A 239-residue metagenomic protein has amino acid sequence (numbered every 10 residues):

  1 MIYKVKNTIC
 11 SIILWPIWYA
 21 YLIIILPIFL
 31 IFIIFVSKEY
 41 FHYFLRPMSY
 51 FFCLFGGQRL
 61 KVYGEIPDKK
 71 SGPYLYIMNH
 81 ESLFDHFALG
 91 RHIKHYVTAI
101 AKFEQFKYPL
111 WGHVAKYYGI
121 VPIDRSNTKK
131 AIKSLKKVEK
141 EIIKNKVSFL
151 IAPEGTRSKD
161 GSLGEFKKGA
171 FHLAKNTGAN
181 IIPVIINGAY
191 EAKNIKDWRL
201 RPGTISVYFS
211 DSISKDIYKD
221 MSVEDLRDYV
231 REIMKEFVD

Functional and structural regions predicted by a protein language model:
M1-K4, T8, I123, K130 (+1 more regions): Juxtamembrane loop-helix boundary motifs flanking transmembrane segments in multi-pass membrane proteins
M1-K61, H113-V114: A transmembrane-helix-recognition feature enriched in membrane-embedded lipid enzymes and envelope glyco-/phospholipid
V5, I132-D239: Non-catalytic C-terminal accessory region of glycerolipid acyltransferases and related lyso-lipid remodeling enzymes
L26-F35, Y40-Y43, L54-G56, D68-T128: Catalytic core of membrane glycerolipid acyltransferases/transacylases, capturing the structured, soluble-facing
Y50, F87, F171-H172: Active-site phosphate/pyrophosphate- and oxyanion-stabilizing loops and adjacent acidic/basic residues in soluble
V62, Y76, A99-I100, V207-F209: Generic preference for hydrophobic
E65-K70, R199-L200: A short beta-turn/loop motif at secondary-structure boundaries
